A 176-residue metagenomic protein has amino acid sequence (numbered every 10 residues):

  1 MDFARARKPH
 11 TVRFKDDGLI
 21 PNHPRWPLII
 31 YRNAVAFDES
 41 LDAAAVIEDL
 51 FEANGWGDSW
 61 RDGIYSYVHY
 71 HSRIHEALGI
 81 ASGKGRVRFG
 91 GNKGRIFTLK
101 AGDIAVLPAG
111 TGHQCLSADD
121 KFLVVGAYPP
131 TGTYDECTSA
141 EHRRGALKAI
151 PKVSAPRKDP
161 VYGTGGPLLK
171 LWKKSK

Functional and structural regions predicted by a protein language model:
M1-H69, L169-K176: A short, N-terminal "cap"/entry segment at the start of jelly-roll beta-barrel domains of the cupin/DSBH fold
W56-G57, G63, S82-K84, N92: Double-stranded beta-helix
G63-A77, N92-K93, L99-K100: A short beta-loop-beta micro-motif enriched in histidine and acidic residues
H71-R88, V106: Short, conserved beta-strand element in jelly-roll/cupin
I74, V87-F97, Q114-C115, P130-T133 (+1 more regions): A structural preference for long, well-packed, hydrophobic secondary-structure segments
L99-D119, Y128: Conserved metal-binding segment of the jelly-roll/cupin
L116-K176: Double-stranded beta-helix
